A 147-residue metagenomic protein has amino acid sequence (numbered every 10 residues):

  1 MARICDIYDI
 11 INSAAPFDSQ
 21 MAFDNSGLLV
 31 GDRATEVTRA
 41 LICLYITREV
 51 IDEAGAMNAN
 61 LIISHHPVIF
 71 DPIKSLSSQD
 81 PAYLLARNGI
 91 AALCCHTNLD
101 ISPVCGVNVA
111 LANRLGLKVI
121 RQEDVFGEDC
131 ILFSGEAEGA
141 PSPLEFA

Functional and structural regions predicted by a protein language model:
M1-A147: Hydrophobic structural segments
